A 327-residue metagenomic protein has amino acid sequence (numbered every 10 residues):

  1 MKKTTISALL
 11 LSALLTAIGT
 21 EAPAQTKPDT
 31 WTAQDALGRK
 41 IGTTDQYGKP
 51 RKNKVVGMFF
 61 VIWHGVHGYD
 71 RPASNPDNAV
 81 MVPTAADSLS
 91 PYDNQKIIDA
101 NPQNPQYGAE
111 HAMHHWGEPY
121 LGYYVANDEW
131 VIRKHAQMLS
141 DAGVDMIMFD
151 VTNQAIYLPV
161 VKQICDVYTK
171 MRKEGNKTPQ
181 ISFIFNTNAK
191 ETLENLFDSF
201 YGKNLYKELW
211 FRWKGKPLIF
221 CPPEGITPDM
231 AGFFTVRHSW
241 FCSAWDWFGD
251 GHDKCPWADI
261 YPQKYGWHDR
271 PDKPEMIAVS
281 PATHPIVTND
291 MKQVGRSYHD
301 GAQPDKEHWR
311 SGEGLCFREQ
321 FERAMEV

Functional and structural regions predicted by a protein language model:
M1-L9: Bacterial N-terminal signal peptides that target proteins for export
A8-A17: Bacterial N-terminal signal peptides
A17-A24: Boundary at the C-terminal end of the N-terminal hydrophobic targeting segment
Q25-V327: Glycan-processing catalytic domains of CAZymes
